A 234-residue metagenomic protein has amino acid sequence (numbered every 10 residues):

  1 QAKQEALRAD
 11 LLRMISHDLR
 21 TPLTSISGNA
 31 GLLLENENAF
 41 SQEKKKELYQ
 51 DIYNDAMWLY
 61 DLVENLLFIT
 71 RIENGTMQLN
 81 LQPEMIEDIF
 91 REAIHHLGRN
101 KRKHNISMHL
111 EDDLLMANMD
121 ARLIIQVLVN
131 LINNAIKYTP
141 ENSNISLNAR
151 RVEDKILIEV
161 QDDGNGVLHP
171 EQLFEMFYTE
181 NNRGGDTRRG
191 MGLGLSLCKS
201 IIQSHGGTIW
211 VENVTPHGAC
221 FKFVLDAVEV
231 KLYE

Functional and structural regions predicted by a protein language model:
N54-L59: Short alpha-helical segment of the dimerization/phosphotransfer core of two-component systems
N80-M85, N105-L115: Conserved catalytic submotifs in the C-terminal HATPase_c
A135-I136: Short helix-loop "hinge" at the ATP-lid/N-box region of the Bergerat-fold HATPase_c
V167-Y178: Short conserved segment of the HATPase_c
G194, C198: Short alpha-helical Gxxx[C/S/T] motif in the catalytic ATP-binding
